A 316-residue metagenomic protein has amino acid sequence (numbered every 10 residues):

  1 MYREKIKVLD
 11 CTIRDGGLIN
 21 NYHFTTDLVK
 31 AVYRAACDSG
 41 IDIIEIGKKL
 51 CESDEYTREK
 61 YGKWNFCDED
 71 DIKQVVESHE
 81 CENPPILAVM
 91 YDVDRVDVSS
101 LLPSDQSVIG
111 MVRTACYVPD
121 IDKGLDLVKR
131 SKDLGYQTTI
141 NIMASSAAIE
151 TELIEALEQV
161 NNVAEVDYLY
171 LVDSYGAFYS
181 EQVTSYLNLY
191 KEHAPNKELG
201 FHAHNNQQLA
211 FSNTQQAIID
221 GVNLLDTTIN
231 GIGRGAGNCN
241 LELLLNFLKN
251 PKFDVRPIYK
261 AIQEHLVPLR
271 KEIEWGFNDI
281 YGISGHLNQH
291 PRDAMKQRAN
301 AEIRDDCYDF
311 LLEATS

Functional and structural regions predicted by a protein language model:
M1-S316: Catalytic cores and adjacent flexible loops of soluble metabolic enzymes that perform enolate/carbanion chemistry on
